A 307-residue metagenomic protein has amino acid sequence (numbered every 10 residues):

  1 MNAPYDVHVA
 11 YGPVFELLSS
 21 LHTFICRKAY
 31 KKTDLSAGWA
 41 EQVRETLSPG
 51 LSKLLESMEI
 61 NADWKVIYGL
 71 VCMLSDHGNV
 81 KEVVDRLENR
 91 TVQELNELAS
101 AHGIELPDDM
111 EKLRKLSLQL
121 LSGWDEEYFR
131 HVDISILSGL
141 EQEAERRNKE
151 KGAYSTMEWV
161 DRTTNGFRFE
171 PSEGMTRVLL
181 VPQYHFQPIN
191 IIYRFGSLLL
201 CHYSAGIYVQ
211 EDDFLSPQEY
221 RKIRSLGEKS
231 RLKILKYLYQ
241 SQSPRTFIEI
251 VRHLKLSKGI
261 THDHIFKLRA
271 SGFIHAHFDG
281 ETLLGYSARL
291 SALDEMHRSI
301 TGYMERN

Functional and structural regions predicted by a protein language model:
M1-E173, R177: N-terminal, charged low-complexity regulatory/assembly segments
E145-R224, L238: C-terminal regulatory or interaction extensions
R224-L232: Short helix-coil-helix linker/hinge
K229, S241-T246: Short capping segments at the starts of secondary-structure elements
I234-L235, F247-K255: A short acidic, leucine-rich amphipathic alpha-helix
I265-F266: Short, hydrophobic-biased segments on the C-terminal half of alpha helices that form "recognition helices"
R269-D279: A short, conserved structural fragment
L283, S287-N307: Conserved segment of winged-helix/HTH DNA-binding domains
